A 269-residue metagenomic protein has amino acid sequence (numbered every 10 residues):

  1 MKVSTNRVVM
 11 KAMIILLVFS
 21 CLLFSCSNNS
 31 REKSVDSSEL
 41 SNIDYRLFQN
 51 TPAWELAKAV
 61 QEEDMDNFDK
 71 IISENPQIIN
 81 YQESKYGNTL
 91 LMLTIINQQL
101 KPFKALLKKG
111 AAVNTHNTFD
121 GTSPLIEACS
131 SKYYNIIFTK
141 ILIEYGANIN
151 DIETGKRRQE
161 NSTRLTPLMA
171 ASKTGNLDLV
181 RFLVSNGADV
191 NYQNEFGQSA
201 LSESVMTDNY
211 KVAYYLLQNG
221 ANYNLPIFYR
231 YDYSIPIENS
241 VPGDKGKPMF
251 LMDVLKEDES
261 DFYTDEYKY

Functional and structural regions predicted by a protein language model:
K2-M13: Bacterial N-terminal signal peptides that target proteins for export
M13-C21: Sec-dependent N-terminal signal peptides
F24-S25: C-terminal motif of bacterial Sec signal peptides marking the signal peptidase cleavage site
R31-M65, S73: N-terminal leader/linker segments that initiate helical-solenoid repeat arrays
Q49-L56, Y81-L90, H116-C129, I152-P167 (+2 more regions): Ankyrin-repeat boundary/"N-cap" motif
K58-E63, L93-Q99, E127-N135, S162-T163 (+4 more regions): Ankyrin repeat A-helix N-terminal signature
N67, K101-P102, I137-F138, D178-L179 (+2 more regions): Conserved ankyrin/ankyrin-like repeat signature
I72-I78, K104-A112, K140-I149, R181-D189 (+1 more regions): Ankyrin repeat domain, specifically the short helix-to-loop turn at the C-terminus of the second helix of each repeat
